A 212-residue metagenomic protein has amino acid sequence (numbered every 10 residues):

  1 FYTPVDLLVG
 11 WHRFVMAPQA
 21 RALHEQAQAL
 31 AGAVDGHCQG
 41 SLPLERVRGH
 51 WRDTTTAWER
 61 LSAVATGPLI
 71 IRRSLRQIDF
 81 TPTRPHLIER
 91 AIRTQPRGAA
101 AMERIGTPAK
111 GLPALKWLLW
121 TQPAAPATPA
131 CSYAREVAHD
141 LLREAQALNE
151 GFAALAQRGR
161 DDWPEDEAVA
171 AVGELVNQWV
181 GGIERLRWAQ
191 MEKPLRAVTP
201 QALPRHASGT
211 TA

Functional and structural regions predicted by a protein language model:
F1-A212: Mature extracytoplasmic or organellar-lumen-exposed domains after removal of signal/transit peptides
